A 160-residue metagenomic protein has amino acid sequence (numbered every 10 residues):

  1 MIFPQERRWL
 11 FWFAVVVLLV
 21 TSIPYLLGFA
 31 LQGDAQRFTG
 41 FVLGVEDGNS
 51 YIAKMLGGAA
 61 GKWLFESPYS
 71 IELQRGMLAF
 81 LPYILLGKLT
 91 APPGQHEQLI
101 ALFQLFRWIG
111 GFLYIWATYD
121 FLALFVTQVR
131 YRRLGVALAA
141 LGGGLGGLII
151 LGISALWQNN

Functional and structural regions predicted by a protein language model:
M1-A14: N-terminal membrane topogenic signal
A14-S22: Hydrophobic membrane-insertion alpha-helices, especially the h-region of bacterial N-terminal signal peptides
T21-N160: Active-site lumenal/periplasmic loops and adjacent helix-entry segments of GT-C-fold, multi-pass membrane
